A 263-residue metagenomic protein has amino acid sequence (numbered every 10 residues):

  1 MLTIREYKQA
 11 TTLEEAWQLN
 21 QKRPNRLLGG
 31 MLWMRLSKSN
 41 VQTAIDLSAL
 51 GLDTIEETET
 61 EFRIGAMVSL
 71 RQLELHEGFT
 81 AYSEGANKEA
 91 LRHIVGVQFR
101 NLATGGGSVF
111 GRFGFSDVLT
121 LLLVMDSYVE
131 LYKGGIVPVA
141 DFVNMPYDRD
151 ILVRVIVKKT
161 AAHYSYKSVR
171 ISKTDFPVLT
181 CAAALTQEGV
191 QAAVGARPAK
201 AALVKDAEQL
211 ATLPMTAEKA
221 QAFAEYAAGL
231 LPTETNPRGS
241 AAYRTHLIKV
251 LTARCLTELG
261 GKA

Functional and structural regions predicted by a protein language model:
M1-A263: C-terminal structural segment of proteins
